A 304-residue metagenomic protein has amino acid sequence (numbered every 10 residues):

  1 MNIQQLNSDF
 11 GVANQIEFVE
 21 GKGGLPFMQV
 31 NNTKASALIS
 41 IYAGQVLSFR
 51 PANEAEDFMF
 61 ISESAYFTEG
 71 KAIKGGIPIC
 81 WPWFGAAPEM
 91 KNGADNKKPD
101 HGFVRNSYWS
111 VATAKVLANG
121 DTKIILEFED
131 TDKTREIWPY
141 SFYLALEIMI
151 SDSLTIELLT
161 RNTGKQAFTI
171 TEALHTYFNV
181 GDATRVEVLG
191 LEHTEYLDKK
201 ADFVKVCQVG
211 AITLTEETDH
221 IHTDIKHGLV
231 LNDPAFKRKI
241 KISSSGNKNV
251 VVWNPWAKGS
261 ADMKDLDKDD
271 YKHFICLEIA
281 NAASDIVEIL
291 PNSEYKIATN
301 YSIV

Functional and structural regions predicted by a protein language model:
M1-K74, L229-K248, P291-V304: Beta-strand-rich N-terminal accessory domains
I39, L158-G164, I303: Asparagine-centered strand-capping/turn motif at beta-strand->loop junctions
T68-E69, A145-E147, S284-I289: Beta-strand-rich interaction surfaces with strong enrichment in secreted/lumenal proteins
G70-G102, L189-Y196, D202, K226-L229: Beta-strand/loop-rich accessory regions of lumenal/periplasmic or secreted enzymes, predominantly carbohydrate-active
A94-I150: Extended, loop-rich substrate-binding clefts of extracytoplasmic carbohydrate-active enzymes
N106-S107, A114, L214-I289: Acidic/His-leaning functional-site neighborhoods
L144, L154-I156, Y295: Hydrophobic core residues within well-ordered beta-strands of beta-rich domains
Q166-T169, A173, Y177-N249: Active-site/ligand-binding surface loops and adjacent short beta/alpha elements that line catalytic pockets across
